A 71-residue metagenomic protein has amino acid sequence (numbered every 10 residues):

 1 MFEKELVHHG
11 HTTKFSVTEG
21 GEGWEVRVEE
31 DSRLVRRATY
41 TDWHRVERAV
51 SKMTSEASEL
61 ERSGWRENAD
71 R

Functional and structural regions predicted by a protein language model:
M1-W24: Short N-terminal "domain-start" leader segments that mark the transition from disordered tails or signal peptides into
R27-E29: Core beta-strand residues in small-molecule sensory/regulatory alpha/beta domains
D31-R71: Mixed-charge, Lys/Arg-enriched low-complexity segments
